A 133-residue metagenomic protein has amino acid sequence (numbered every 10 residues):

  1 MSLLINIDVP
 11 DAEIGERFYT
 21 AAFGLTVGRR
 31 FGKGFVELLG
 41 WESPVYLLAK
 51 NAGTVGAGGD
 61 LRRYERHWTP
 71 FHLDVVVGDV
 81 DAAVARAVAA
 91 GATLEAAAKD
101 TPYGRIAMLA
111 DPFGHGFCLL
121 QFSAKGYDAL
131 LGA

Functional and structural regions predicted by a protein language model:
M1-L4, L25-D74, V84-A110, Q121-A133: Vicinal oxygen chelate
V9-D11: Conserved beta-strand-loop-alpha-helix junction that forms the acyl-donor binding cleft
I14, V80-V84: Short, conserved charged micro-motifs
G15-T20, A87, G114: Conserved active-site tyrosine of GNAT-family acetyltransferases
V77: Residues forming the ATP-binding cleft of Hanks-type serine/threonine protein kinase domains
G116-L119: Short glycine-/small-residue motifs
